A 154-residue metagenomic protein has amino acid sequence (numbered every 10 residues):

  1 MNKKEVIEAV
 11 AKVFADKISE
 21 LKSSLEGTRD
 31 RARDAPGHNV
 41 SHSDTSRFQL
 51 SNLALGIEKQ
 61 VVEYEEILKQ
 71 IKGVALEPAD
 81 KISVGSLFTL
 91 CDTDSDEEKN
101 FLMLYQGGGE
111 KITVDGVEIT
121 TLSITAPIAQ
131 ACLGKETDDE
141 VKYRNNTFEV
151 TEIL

Functional and structural regions predicted by a protein language model:
M1, I7, R29, P36 (+8 more regions): Mixed-charge, polar/low-complexity N-terminal
M1-E65: Helix-rich terminal scaffold detector
D30, G37, S41-D44, G73 (+5 more regions): Generic preference for flexible, low-structure residues
R47-F48, A75, I128: Generic hydrophobic-segment detector
L55, K59-E97: Long amphipathic N-terminal alpha/beta scaffold segment
D80-K142, F148: Non-DNA-binding regulatory cores of transcription-related proteins, predominantly C-terminal effector-binding
V150-L154: Conserved hydrophobic positions within beta-strands
